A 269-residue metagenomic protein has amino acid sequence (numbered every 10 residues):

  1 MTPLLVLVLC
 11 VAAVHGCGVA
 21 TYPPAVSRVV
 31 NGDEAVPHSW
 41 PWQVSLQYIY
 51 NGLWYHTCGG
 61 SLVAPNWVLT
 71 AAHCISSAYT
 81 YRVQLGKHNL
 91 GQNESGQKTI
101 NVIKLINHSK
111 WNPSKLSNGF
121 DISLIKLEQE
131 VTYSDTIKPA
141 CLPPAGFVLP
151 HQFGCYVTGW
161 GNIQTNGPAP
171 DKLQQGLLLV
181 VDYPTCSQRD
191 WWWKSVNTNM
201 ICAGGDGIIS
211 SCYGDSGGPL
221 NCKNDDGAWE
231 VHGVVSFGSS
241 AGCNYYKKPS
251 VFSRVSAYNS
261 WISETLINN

Functional and structural regions predicted by a protein language model:
T2-N269: Extracellular "complement/coagulation-type" protease architecture
